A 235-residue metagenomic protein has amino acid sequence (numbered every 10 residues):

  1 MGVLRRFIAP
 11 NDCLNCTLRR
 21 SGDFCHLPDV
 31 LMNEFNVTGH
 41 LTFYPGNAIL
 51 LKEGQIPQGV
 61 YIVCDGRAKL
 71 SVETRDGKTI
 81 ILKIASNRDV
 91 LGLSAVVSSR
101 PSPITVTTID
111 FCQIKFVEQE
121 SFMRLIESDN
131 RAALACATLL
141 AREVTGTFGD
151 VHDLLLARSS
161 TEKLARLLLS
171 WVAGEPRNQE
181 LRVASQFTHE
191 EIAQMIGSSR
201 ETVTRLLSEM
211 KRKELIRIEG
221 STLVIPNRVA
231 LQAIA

Functional and structural regions predicted by a protein language model:
M1-G46, V90, A95-V97: Cyclic nucleotide-binding regulatory module and flanking cytosolic helices
L31-M32, K83-A141, T145: Cyclic-nucleotide recognition modules
N36-V37, Q55-P57: Short, small/polar residue-rich loop motifs at catalytic or cofactor-binding pockets
N47, Q58-S71, N87-R88: Glycine- and acidic-residue-biased ligand/ion/polar-headgroup-sensing regions
I49-Q55: Short phosphate-coordinating micro-motif centered on Lys-Gly-acidic
R75-L82: Short alpha-helix-to-loop micro-motif enriched in aromatics/charged/Gly
E127-G197: Polybasic "coupling" helices that flank or enter modular domains
L167, W171-A235: Phosphate-/nucleic-acid-contacting segments
